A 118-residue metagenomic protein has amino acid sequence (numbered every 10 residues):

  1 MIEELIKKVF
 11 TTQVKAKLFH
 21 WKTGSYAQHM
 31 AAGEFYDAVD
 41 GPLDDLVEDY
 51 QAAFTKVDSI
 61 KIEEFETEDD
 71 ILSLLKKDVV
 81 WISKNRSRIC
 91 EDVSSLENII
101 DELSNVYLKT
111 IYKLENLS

Functional and structural regions predicted by a protein language model:
M1-E3, E63: Short, mixed-charge, low-aromatic patches
E3, K7-F10, V14, G33 (+5 more regions): Generic structural signal for well-ordered, non-transmembrane alpha-helical segments in soluble/cytosolic regions
T11-G33, D92: Helix-loop segments that flank and shape redox-cofactor active sites
M30-D58: Conserved alpha-helical segments that form or flank metal/cofactor-binding pockets of metalloenzymes
I62-E115: Acidic/histidine-rich alpha-helical segments that form the ligand environment of transition-metal centers
